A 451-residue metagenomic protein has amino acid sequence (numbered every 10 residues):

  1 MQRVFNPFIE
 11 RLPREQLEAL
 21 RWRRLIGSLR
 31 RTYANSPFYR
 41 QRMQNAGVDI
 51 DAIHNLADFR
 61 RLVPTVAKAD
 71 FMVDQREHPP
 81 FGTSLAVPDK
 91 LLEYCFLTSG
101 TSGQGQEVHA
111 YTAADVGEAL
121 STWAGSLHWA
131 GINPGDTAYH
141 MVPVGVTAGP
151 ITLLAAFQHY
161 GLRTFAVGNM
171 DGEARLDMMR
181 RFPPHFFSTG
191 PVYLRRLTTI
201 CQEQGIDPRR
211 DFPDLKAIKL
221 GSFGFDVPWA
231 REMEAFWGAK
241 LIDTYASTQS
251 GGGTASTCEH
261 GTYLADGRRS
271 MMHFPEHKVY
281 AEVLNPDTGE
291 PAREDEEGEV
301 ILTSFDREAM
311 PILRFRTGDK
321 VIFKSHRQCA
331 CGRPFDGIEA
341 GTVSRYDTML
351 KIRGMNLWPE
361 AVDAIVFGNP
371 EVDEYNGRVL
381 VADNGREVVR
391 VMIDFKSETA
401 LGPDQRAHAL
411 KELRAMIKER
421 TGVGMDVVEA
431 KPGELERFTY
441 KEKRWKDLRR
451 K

Functional and structural regions predicted by a protein language model:
M1-E118, H128-W129, G385-M392, T399 (+2 more regions): Nucleotide 5′-phosphate-binding alpha/beta core
Q2-P7, V66-I242, S250, T254-L264 (+2 more regions): Active-site phosphate/ATP/adenylate-binding loop shared across adenylate-forming ligases
T164, L241, A281, Y375-G377 (+1 more regions): Generic structural signal for residues in well-ordered beta-strands
V167, T244, L284, L380 (+1 more regions): Conserved beta-strand termini and adjacent loop/short-helix elements that scaffold enzyme active sites in alpha/beta
F187, D306-V423, Y440: AMP-binding/adenylate-forming catalytic core of the ANL superfamily
P213, F274-K278, R345: Short, solvent-exposed loop/turn segments at the edges of secondary structure
G224-Q328: Conserved AMP-binding/adenylate-forming
